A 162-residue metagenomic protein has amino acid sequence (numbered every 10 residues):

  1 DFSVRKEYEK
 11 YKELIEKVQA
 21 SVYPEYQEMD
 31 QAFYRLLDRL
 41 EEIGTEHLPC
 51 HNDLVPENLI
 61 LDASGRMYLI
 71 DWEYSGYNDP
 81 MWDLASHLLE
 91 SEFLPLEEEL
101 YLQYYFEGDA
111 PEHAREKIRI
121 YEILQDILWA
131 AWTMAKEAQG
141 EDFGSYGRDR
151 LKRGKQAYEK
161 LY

Functional and structural regions predicted by a protein language model:
D1-N52, A63-S64: An alpha-helical support segment within catalytic cores of ATP-dependent transferases
R5, P111-E122: All-alpha amphipathic helical-bundle segments outside canonical DNA-binding/catalytic cores that form hydrophobic
K10-Y23, I127-S145: A glycine-centered beta->alpha junction motif in the catalytic cores of kinase/phosphotransferase enzymes
P49, Y68-D71: Pre-DFG segment of protein kinase catalytic domains
M81-A110, I123-E141, R153: Active-site activation/catalytic loop segments of kinase-like enzymes and analogous catalytic loops in related
K155-Y162: Regulatory N- and C-terminal appendages and interdomain linkers associated with kinase/kinase-like NTP transferase
